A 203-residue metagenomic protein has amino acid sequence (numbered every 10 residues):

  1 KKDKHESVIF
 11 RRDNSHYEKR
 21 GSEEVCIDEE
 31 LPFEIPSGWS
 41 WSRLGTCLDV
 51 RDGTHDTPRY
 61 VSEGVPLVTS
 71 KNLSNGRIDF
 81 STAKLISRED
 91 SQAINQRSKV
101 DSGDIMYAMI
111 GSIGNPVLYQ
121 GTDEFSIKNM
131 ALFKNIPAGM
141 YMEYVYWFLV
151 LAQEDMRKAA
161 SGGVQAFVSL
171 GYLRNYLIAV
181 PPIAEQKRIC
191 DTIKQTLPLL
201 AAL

Functional and structural regions predicted by a protein language model:
K4, F10-N14, E18-R20, C26-E29 (+4 more regions): Low-complexity, Lys/Gly-biased intrinsically disordered segments
V25-T54, A179-D191, Q195-L203: Non-catalytic DNA-recognition/assembly elements of restriction-modification systems
T57-Y60, V168, P181: Replace "in large, NTP-powered and nucleic-acid-processing enzymes" with "in large, NTP-powered factors and other
T69-S70, S87-V150, G162, S169-L173: A short beta-sheet element
R77-T82, V117: Cytochrome P450 core scaffold surrounding the K-helix E-X-X-R motif and the conserved "meander" helix-loop region
L149-Q153, R157: Short amphipathic alpha-helical signal-transduction/dimerization elements
